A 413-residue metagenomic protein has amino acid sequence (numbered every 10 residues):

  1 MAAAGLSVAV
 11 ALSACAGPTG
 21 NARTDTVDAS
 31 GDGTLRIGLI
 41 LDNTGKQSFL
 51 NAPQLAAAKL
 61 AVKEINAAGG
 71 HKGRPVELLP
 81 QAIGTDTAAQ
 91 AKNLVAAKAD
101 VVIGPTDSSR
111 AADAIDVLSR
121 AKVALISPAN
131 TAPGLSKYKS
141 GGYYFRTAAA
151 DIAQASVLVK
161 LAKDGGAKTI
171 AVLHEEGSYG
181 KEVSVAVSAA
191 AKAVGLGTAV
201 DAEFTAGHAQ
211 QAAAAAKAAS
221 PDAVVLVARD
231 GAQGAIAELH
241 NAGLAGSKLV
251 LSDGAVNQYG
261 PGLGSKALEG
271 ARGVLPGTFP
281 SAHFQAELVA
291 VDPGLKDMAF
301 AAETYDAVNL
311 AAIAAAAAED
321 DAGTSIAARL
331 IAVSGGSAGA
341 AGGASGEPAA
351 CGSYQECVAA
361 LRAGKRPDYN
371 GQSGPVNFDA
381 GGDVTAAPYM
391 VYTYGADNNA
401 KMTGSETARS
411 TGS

Functional and structural regions predicted by a protein language model:
M1-S413: Extracytosolic ligand-binding ectodomains
